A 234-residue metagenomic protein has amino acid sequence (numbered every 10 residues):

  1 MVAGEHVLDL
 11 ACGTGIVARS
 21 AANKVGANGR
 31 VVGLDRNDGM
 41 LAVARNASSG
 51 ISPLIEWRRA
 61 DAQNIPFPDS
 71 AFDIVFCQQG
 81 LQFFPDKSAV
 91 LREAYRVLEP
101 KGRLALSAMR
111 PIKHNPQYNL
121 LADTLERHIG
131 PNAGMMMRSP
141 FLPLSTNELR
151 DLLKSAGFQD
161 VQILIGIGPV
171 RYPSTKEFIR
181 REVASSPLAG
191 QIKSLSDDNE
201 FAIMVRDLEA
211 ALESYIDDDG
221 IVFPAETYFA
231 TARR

Functional and structural regions predicted by a protein language model:
A3-G4, A27-N28, L98-L104: Short glycine-dipeptide loop
H6-I65, I74, A89: Class I SAM-dependent methyltransferase SAM/SAH-binding core
T14-I16, P140-R234: Conserved Class I S-adenosyl-L-methionine
V25, S48, L125, L153 (+2 more regions): Conserved hydrophobic residues forming the short capping helix/wall of the S-adenosyl-L-methionine
D61-N64, P68-D69, D86, S145: Acidic/polar helix N-cap motif
D73-K87, R110: A short SAM/SAH-binding and catalytic strip from SAM-dependent methyltransferases
S88, R96-P173, A189: Conserved catalytic/acceptor-binding region of the Class I
